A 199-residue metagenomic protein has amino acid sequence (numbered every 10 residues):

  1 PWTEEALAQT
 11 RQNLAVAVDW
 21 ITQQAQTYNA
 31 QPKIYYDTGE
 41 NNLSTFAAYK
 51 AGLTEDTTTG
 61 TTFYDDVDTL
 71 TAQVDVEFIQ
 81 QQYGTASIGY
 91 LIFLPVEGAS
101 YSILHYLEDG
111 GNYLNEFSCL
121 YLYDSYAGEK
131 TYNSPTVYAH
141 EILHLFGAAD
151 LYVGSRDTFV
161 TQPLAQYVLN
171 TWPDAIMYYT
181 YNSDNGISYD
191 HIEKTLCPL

Functional and structural regions predicted by a protein language model:
P1-T85, G98: Propeptide-to-catalytic entry region of secreted or membrane-anchored zinc metalloproteases
W2, A99-H105, A127-Y132, S155: Extracytoplasmic/secreted cell-surface and envelope-processing proteins
G84-Y90, N115-C119, A149, W172-P173: Loop/turn elements at helix/coil->beta-strand transitions in domains of secreted/extracellular proteins
L91-G98, Y123-S125, A148-A149, Y179-N182: Active-site-proximal beta-strand/loop segments in catalytic clefts of secreted hydrolases
E97-E116: Catalytic zinc-binding patch centered on the HExxH motif and its immediate surroundings that defines zinc-dependent
S118-A139: Short pre-active-site segment immediately N-terminal to the catalytic Zn-binding motif
P135-L151: Active-site recognition of the HExxH zinc-binding catalytic motif
L151-L199: Replace "(M1/M4/M9/M12/WLM)" with "(e.g., M1/M4/M8/M9/M12/M26/WLM)" and add "not limited to" to clarify scope
